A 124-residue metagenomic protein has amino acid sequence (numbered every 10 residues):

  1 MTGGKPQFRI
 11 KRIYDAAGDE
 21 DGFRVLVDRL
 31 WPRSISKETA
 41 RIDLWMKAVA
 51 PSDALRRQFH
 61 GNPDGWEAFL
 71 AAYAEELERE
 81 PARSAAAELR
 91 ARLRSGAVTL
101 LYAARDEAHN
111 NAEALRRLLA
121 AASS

Functional and structural regions predicted by a protein language model:
T2-S124: Residues lining hydrophobic/aromatic ligand-binding pockets adjacent to catalytic sites
